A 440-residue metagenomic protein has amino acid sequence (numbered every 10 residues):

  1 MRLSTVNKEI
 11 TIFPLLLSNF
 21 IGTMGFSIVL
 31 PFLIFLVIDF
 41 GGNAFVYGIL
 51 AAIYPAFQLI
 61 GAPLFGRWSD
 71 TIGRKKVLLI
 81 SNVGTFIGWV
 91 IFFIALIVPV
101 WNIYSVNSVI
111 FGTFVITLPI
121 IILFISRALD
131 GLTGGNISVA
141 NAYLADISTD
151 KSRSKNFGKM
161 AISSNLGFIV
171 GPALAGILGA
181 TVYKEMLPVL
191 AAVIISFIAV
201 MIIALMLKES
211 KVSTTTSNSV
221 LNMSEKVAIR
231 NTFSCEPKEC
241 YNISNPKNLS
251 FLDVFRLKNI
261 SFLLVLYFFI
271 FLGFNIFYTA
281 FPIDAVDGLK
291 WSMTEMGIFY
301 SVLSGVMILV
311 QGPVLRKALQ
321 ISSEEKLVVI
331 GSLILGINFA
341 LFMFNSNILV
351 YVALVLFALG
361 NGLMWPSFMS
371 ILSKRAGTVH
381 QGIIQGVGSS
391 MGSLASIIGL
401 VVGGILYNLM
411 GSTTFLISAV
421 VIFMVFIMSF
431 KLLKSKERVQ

Functional and structural regions predicted by a protein language model:
R2-E9, S210-L264: Juxtamembrane intracellular "pre-TM" segments in multi-pass secondary transporters
T5-F57, S261-L266, I270-L289, M296-F299: Helix-loop boundary and gating motifs at the non-cytosolic
F20, G88, N102-G135, L349-L363: Hydrophobic core of transmembrane alpha-helices in multi-pass small-molecule transporters, especially MFS/SLC-type
P55-P63, G135, F168-I169, S304-G312 (+1 more regions): Residue-level signature of mid-helix packing/kink "hotspots" within the transmembrane helices of 12-pass Major
A62-G73, G179, V310-S323, Y407: Helix-to-loop junctions at the C-terminal end of transmembrane segments in multipass secondary transporters
V83-I116, L333-N345: C-terminal ends and interior cores of transmembrane alpha-helices in multi-pass membrane transporters/permeases
F124-N165: Cytoplasmic helix-loop-helix junction between adjacent transmembrane helices in 12-TM secondary transporters
E324-F368: C-terminal transmembrane helical hairpin of 12-TM major facilitator-type secondary transporters
